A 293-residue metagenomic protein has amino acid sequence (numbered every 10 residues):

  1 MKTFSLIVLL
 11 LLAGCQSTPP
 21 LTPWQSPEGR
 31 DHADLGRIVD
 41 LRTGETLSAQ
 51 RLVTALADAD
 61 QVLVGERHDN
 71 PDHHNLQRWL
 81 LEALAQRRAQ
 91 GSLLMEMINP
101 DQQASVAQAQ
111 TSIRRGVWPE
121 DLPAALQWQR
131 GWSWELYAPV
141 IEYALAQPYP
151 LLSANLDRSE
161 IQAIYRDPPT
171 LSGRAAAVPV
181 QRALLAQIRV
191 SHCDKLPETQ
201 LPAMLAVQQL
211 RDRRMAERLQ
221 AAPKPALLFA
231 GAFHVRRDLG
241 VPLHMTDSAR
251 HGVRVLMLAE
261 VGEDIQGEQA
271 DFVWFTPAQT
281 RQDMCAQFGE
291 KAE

Functional and structural regions predicted by a protein language model:
K2: Polyanion-binding surfaces on beta-sheet-dominated domains and ring/shell assemblies
S5-G14: Bacterial N-terminal signal peptides
C15-E293: Compositional signal for N-terminal targeting/processing segments
